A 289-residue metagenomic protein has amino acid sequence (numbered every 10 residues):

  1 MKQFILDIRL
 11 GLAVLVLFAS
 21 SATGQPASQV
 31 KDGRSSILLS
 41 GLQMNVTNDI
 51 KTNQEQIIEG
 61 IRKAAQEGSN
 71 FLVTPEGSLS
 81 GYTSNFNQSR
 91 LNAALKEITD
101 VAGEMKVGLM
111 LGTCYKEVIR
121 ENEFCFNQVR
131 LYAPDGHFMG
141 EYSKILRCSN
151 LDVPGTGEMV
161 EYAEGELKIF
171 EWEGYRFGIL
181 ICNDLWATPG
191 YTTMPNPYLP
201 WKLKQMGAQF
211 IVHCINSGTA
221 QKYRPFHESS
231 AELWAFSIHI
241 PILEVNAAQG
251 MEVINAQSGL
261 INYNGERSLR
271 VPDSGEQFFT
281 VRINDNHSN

Functional and structural regions predicted by a protein language model:
R9-S20: Bacterial N-terminal signal peptides
A22-P26: Boundary at the C-terminal end of the N-terminal hydrophobic targeting segment
D32-T47: Short beta-strand segments enriched in small/hydrophobic residues
I50, E59-D135, E141, S149-N150 (+2 more regions): Cys-nucleophile CN-hydrolase/nitrilase-fold catalytic domain and related Cys-dependent amidase chemistry that acts on
R90-L111, W186-F278: CN hydrolase (nitrilase-like) catalytic-core segments centered on the catalytic cysteine and neighboring Lys/Glu
L111-T113, N127-L131, K168-F170, S258-I261 (+1 more regions): Short beta-strand scaffold segments in enzyme catalytic cores
E121-M206, H227, N284-H287: Active-site catalytic loop in hydrolytic enzyme cores
Q128, G140-K144, H213, R270-P272 (+1 more regions): Residue-level detector of high-confidence beta-strand sites
